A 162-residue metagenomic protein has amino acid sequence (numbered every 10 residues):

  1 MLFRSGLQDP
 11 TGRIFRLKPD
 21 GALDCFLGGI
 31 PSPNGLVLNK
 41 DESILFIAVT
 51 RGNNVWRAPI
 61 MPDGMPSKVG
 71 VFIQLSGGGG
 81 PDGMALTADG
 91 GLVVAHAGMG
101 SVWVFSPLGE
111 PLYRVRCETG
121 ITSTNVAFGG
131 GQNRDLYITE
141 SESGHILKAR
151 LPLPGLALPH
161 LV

Functional and structural regions predicted by a protein language model:
F3-R4, Q8-I14, L23-I44, Q74-L92 (+3 more regions): Beta-rich, blade/repeat-based domains predominating in secreted/periplasmic proteins but also intracellular
F3-S5, T50, I60, A97 (+3 more regions): Short loop/turn segments immediately following the C-termini of beta-strands
Q8, G21-F26, L45, G52-V55 (+1 more regions): Short, structured loop/turn "capping" segments at alpha-beta junctions
G12-F15, N54-W56, S101-W103, H145-L147: A short loop-to-beta-strand structural motif that recurs across blades of beta-propeller domains
R16-D20, W103-Y113, I121-T122, F128-G130 (+1 more regions): Flexible "stalk/tail and boundary" regions
D24-G28, P66-Q74, Y113-R116, A157-V162: Beta-propeller fold detector
N53-V69, I73-P111: Loop/turn-rich, solvent-exposed surfaces of beta-rich toroidal or solenoidal domains
A58-M65, R150-P159: Short loop/turn segments immediately following beta-strands, especially the blade-tip and inter-blade linker loops
